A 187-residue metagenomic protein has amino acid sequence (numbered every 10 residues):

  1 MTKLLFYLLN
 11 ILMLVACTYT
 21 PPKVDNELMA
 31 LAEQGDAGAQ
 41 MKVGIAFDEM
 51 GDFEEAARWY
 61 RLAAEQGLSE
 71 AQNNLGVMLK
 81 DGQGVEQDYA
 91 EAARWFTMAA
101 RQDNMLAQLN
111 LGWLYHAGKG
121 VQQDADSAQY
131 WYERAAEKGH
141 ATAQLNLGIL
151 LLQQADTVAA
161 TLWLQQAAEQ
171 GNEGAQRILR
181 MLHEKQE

Functional and structural regions predicted by a protein language model:
V15-A16: C-terminal motif of bacterial Sec signal peptides marking the signal peptidase cleavage site
P22, L31, T161-E187: Terminal, low-structured helical/coil segments at or just beyond the last alpha-helical repeat
D25, M29, D36-I45, A57 (+7 more regions): Alpha-helical tetratricopeptide repeat
E33-D36, F47, E65-L68, D81-Q83 (+6 more regions): Short helix-capping/linker turns of helical repeat alpha-solenoids
M41-M50, N74-D81, N110-A117, N146-Q154 (+1 more regions): Hydrophobic face of amphipathic alpha-helices that form TPR/SEL1-like repeat modules and related alpha-solenoid
